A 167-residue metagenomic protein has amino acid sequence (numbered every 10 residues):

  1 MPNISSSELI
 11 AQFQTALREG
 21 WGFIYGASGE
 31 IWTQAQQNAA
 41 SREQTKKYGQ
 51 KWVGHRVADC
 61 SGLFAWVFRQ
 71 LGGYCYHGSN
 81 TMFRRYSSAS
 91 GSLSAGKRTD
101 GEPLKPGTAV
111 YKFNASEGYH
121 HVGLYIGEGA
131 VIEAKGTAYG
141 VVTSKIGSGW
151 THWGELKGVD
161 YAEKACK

Functional and structural regions predicted by a protein language model:
M1-Y74, K105, G118-H121, I132-A134 (+1 more regions): N-terminal capping segments
W66, Q70-S90, L124-G127: Short, basic/aromatic beta-hairpin or loop at an interaction surface
Y76-G78, V122-G147: Catalytic Cys-His active-site segments of thiol-dependent hydrolases/isopeptidases
S88-R98: Charged, often glycine-rich, active-site loop that binds/positions anionic groups
R98, P103-L104: Short, well-ordered loop/turn sites that connect or cap secondary structure elements
G107-N114: Short beta-strand segments that buttress and anchor functional surface loops
N114, K135, K157: Residues at the C-termini of beta-strands that transition into short coil/loop
S148-K167: Low-complexity, Gly/Ser/Thr/Pro-rich intrinsically disordered linker/tail segments
